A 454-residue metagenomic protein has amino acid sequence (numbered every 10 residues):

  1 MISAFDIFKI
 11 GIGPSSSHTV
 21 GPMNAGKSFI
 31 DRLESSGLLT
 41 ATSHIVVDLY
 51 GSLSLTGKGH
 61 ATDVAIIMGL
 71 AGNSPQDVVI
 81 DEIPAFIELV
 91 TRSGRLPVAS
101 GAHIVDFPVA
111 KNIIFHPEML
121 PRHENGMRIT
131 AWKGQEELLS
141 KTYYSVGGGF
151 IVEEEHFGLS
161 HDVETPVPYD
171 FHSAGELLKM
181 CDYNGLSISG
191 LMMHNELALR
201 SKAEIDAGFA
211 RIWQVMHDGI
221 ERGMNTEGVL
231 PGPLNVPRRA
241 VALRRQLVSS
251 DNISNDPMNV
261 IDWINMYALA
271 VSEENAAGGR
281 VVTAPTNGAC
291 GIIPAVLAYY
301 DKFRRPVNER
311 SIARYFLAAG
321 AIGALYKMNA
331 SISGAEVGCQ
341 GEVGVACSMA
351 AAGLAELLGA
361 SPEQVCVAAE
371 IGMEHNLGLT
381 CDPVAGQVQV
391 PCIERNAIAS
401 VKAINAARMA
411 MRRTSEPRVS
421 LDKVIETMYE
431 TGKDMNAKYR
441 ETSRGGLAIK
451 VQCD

Functional and structural regions predicted by a protein language model:
M1-G13, S36: An N-terminal structural lobe/cap that precedes and organizes the functional/catalytic core across diverse proteins
F8-G26, A277-V296, C339-C347: Conserved phosphate/anionic-ligand binding catalytic regions in large, soluble enzymes, centered on
S17-E34, P294-P306, A351-G359: Alpha-helical support elements that line or immediately flank enzyme active sites and cofactor-binding pockets
H44-G57, L89-P97, L243, Y315-M328 (+2 more regions): Short, mixed-charge aromatic SLiMs
P75-I253, W263: C-terminal regulatory domains involved in ligand/effector binding and gene-expression control
R200-G338, G446-D454: Accessory "access/gating" subregions that flank catalytic or transport cores
V307, A318, A324-A397, M409-R418: Hydrophobic alpha-helical bundle architecture
R418-D454: Extended hydrophobic packing segments that form well-structured cores
